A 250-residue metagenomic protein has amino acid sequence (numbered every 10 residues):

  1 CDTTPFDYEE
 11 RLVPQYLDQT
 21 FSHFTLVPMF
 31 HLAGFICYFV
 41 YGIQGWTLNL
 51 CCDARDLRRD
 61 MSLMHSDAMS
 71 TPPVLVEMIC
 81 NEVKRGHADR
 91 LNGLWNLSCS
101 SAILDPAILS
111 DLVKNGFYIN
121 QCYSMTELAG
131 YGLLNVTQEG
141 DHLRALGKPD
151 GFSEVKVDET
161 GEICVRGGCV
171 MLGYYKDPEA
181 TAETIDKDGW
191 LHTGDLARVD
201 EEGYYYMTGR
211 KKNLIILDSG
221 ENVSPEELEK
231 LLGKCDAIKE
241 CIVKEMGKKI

Functional and structural regions predicted by a protein language model:
C1, M125-L128, T193, L217-D218: Ser/Thr-glycine-rich phosphate-binding loops at phosphate-binding pockets of nucleotides, nucleotide cofactors
D2-S22, M29-G93: Conserved AMP-binding/adenylation subdomain of ANL enzymes
S22-T25, C164: Short, well-ordered beta-strand segments
M61, S66-T71, I79-H142, E154 (+1 more regions): Gly/Ser/Thr-rich phosphate-binding loop
P149, K156-D158, E162-L217, N222 (+1 more regions): Conserved ATP-binding/catalytic segment of the ANL
G209, M246-I250: Conserved loop-to-beta-strand segment in the C-terminal subdomain of adenylate-forming
L232-C241: Short acidic amphipathic segments
